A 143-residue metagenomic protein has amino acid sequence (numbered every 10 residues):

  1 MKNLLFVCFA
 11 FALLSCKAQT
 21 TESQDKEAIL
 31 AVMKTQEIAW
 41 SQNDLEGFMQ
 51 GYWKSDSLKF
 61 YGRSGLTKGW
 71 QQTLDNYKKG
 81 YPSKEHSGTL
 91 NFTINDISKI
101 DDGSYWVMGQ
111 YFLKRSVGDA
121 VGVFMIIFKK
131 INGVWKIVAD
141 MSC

Functional and structural regions predicted by a protein language model:
M1-Q24: Bacterial Sec-dependent N-terminal signal peptides
C16-G51: Short, low-complexity N-terminal intrinsically disordered segments enriched in polar/charged residues
Q36, F48-M49, S57-L58, T73 (+2 more regions): Hydrophobic pocket/interface hotspot
K54, I100-D101, I131: Structural motif
S57-K68, P82-E85: A short gly/proline-enriched turn/hairpin at secondary-structure junctions
S64, D96, Q110-Y111, I126 (+1 more regions): A mature extracytoplasmic/lumenal domain signature
Q72-V117: Surface-exposed, charged secondary-structure patches
V121-C143: Short beta-strand edge/turn micro-motifs at domain boundaries
